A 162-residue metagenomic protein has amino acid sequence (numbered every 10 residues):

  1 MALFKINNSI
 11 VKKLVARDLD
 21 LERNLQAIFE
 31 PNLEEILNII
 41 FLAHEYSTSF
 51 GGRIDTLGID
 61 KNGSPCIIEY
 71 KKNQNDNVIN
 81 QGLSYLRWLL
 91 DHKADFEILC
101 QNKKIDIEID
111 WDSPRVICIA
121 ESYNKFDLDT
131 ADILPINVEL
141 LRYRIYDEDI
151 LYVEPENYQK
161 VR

Functional and structural regions predicted by a protein language model:
M1-R162: Charged, terminal alpha-helix-loop-beta segments that serve as non-catalytic nucleic-acid engagement and/or assembly
